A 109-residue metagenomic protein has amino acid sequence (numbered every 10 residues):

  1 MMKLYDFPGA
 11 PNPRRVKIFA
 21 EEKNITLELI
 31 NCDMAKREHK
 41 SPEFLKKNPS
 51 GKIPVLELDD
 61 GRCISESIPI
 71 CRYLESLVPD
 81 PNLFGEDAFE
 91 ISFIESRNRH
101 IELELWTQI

Functional and structural regions predicted by a protein language model:
M1-I109: GST-like domain detector, emphasizing the conserved glutathione-binding G-site in the N-terminal thioredoxin-like
